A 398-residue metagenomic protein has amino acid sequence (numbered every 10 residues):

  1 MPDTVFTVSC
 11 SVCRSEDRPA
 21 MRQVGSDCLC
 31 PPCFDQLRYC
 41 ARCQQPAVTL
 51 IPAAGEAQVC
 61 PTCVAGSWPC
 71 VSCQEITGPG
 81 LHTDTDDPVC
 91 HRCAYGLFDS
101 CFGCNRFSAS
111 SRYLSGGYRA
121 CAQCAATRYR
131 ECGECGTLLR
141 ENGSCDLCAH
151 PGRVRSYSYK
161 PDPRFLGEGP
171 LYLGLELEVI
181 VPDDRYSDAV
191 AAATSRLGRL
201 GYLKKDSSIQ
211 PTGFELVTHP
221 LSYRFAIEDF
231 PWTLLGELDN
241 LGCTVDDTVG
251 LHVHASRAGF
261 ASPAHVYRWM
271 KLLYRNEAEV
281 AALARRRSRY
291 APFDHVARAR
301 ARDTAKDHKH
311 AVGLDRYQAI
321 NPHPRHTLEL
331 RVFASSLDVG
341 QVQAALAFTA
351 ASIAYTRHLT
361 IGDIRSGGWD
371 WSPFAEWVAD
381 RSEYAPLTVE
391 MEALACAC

Functional and structural regions predicted by a protein language model:
C10-C13, C30, C40-C43, C60 (+6 more regions): Short cysteine-rich clusters marking metal-coordination/redox-active sites
R14, F34, Q44, V64 (+6 more regions): Cys/His-coordinated zinc-binding microdomains
D17-R18, L37, A47-V48, S67 (+6 more regions): Cys/His-rich microdomains that often coordinate metals
A20-D27, T49-A57, P79-D87, S110-Y118 (+1 more regions): Short linker/helix segments within small regulatory modules
A126-L241: Terminal catalytic/cofactor-binding subdomain
G174, V266-S336: Aromatic/basic-lined ligand-recognition segments that form π-stacking hydrophobic pockets flanked by Lys/Arg to engage
G213-E215, T244-A261, T327-R331: Histidine-centered divalent-metal-coordination microenvironment in nucleic-acid enzymes
R224-L235, G259-R285, D338-I353, V389 (+1 more regions): Helical (often loop-to-helix) elements that flank the catalytic cores of nucleotide-handling enzymes
